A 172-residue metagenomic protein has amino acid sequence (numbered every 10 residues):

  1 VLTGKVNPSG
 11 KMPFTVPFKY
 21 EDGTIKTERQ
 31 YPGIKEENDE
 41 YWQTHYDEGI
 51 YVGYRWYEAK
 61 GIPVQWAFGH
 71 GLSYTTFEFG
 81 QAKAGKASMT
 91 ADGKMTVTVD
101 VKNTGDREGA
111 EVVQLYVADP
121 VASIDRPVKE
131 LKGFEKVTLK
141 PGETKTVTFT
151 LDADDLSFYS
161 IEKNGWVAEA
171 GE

Functional and structural regions predicted by a protein language model:
V1-A110, Y116, K136, I161 (+1 more regions): Secreted, periplasmic, or luminal enzymes acting at the cell surface/secretory milieu
I50-G53, A118-A122, K145-T148: N-terminal start-of-chain detector that recognizes signal peptides and the immediate post-cleavage beginning
V101-G105, D119-V121, A153-D155: Beta-strand elements of well-folded, non-transmembrane domains
D106-S123, K129-L131: Short acidic, flexible loop segments centered on an aromatic residue
S123-K163: Intrinsically disordered, low-complexity Pro/Gly/Ser/Thr-rich segments with frequent PxxP/GP/PP motifs and embedded
A153-D155, E169-E172: Enriched for extracellular/lumenal, surface-exposed ectodomains of secreted and cell-surface proteins
